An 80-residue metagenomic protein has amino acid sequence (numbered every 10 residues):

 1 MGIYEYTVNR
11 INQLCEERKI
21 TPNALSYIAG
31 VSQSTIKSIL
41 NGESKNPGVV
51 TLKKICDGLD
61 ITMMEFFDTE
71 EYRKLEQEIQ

Functional and structural regions predicted by a protein language model:
M1-T21: A short, Lys/Arg-rich alpha-helix, primarily the initiator
Q13, S38, F67-Q80: Short, charged recognition helix plus adjacent turn of helix-turn-helix-like nucleic-acid-binding domains
C15, S26, C56: The alpha-helix within a helix-turn-helix
E16, G30, N41, E71: Residue-level detection of the helix-turn-helix DNA-binding "recognition helix"
K19-S38: Short alpha-helical DNA-recognition segment
E43-K54: Short, basic-rich loop-to-helix N-cap that marks the start of a DNA-contacting helix
D57-E65: Intrinsically disordered, low-complexity basic tails/linkers immediately adjacent to helix-turn-helix/homeobox/MYB/SANT
